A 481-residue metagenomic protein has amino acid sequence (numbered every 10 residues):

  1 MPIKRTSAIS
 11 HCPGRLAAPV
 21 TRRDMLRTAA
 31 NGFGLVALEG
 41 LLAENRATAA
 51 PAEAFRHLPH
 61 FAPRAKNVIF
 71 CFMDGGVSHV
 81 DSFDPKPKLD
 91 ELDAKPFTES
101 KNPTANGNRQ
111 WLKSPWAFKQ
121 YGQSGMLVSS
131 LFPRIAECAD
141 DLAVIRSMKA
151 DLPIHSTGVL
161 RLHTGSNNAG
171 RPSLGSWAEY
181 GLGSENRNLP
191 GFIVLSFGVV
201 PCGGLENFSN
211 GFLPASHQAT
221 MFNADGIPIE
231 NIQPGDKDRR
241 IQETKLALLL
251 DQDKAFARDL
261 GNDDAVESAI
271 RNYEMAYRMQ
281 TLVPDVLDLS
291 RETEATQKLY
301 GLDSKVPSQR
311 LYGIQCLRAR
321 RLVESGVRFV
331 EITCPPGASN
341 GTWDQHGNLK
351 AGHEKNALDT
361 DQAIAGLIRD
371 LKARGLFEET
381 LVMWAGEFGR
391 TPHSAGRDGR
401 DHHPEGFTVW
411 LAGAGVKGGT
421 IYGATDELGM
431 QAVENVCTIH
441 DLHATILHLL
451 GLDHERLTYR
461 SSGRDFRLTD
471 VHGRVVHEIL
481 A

Functional and structural regions predicted by a protein language model:
P2-A481: Ligand-binding pockets and gating/stacking loops
